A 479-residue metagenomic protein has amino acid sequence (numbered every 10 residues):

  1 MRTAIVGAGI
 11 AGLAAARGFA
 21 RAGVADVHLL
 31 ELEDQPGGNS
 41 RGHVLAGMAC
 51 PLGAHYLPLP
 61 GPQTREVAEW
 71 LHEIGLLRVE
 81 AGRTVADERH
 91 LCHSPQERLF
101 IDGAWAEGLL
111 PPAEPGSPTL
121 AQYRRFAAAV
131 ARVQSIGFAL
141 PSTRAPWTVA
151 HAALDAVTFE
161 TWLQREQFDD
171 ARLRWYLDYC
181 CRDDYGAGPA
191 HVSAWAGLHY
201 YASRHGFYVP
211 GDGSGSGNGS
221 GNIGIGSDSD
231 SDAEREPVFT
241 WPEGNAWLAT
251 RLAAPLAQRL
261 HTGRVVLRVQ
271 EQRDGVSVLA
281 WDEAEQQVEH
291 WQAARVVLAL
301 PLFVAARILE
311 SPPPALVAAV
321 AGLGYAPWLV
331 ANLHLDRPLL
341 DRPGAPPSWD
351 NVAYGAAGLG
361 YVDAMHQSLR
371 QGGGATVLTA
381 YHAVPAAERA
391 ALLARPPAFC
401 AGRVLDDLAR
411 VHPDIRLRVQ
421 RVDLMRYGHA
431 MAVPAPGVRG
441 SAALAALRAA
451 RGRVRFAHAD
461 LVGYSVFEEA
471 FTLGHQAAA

Functional and structural regions predicted by a protein language model:
M1-L29: N-terminal Rossmann-like FAD-binding beta1-loop-alpha1 element of flavoenzymes
A11, Q35, F303: Conserved Rossmann-like nucleotide-cofactor binding loop
A20-A46: Glycine-rich FAD pyrophosphate-binding loop
G37-E66, I136-T148, H205-G211: Glycine-rich active-site loop/strand segments that organize a redox cofactor
R41, E69, D102, G108-L110 (+3 more regions): Conserved flavin/dinucleotide-binding core of flavoenzymes
M48-V133: Dinucleotide-binding Rossmann-like beta1-alpha1 core, especially the glycine-rich loop that anchors the ADP
F138-R268, R273-G275, Q292: Active-site/ligand-binding neighborhood in enzyme catalytic cores
T262-L378, A387-E388, R410-V411: Mid-domain catalytic core of redox enzymes that form a hydrophobic substrate pocket/lid adjacent to a catalytic redox
